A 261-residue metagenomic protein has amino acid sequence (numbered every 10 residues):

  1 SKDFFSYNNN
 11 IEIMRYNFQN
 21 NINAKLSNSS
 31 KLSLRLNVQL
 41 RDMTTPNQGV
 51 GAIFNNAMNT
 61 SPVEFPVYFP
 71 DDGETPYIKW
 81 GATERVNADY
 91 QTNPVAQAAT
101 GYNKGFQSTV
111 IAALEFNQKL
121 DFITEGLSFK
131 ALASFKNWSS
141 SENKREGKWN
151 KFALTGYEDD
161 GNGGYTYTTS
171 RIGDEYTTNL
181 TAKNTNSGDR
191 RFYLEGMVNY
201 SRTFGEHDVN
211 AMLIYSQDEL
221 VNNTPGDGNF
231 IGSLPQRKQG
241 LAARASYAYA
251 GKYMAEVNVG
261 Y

Functional and structural regions predicted by a protein language model:
S1, E74-L120, Y176, G196 (+1 more regions): Outer-membrane beta-barrel transmembrane strand signature
S1, N9-I11, R15-Q91, N103-Q107 (+4 more regions): Flexible loop and strand-edge segments within Gram-negative outer membrane beta-barrel domains
F4-N10, P46-G51, E142-K148, N222-G232: Outer-membrane beta-barrel translocator domains and adjoining extracellular loop/strand segments of Gram-negative
F18-N20, A112-L114, G196-V198, A243: Membrane-embedded beta-strands of outer-membrane beta-barrel proteins, especially the hydrophobic/small aromatic
Q19, E115, G126-K130, F135-K136 (+1 more regions): Transmembrane beta-barrel domains of bacterial outer-membrane proteins
S29, F106, K119-F129, E142-K144 (+2 more regions): Short loop/turn motifs that connect adjacent beta-strands in outer-membrane beta-barrel proteins
L34, L114, F129-A131, A211-L213 (+1 more regions): Membrane-embedded beta-strand positions of outer-membrane beta-barrel proteins
F65-D72, G147, K151-Y261: Outer-membrane beta-barrel transmembrane domain signature of Gram-negative proteins, especially the mid-to-C-terminal
